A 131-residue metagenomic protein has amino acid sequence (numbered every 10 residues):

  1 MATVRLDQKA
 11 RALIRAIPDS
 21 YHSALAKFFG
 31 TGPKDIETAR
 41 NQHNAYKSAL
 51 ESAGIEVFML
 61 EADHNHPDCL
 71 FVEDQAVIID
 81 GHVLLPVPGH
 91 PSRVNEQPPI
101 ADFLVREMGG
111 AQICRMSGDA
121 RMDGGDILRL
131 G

Functional and structural regions predicted by a protein language model:
M1-G131: The feature marks the mature, well-folded catalytic cores of soluble enzymes
